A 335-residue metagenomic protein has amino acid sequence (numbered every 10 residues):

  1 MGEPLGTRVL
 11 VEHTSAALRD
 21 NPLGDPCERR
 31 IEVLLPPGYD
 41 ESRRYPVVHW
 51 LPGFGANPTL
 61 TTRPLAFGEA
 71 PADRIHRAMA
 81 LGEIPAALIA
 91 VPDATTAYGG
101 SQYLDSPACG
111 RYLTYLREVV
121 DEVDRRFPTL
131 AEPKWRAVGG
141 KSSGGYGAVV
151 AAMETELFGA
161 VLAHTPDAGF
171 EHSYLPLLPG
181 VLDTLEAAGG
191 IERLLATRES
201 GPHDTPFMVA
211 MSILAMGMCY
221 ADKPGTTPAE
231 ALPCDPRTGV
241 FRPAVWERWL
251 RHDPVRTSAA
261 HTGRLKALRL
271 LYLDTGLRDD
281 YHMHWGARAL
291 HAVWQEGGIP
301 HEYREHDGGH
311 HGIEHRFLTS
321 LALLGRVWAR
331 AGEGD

Functional and structural regions predicted by a protein language model:
M1-D335: Non-catalytic cap/lid and distal C-terminal segments of serine-dependent acyl enzymes
